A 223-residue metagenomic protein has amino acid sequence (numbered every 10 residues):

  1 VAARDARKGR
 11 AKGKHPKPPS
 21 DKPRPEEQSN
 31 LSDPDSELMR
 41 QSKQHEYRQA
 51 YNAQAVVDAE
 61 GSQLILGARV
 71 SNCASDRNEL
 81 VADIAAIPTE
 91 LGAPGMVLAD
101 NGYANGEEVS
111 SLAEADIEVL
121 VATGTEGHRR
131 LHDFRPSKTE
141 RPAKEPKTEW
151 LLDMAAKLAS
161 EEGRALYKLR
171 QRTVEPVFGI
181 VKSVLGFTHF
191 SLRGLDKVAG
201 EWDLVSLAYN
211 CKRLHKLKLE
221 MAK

Functional and structural regions predicted by a protein language model:
V1-K223: Anion-binding and metal-coordination hotspots
